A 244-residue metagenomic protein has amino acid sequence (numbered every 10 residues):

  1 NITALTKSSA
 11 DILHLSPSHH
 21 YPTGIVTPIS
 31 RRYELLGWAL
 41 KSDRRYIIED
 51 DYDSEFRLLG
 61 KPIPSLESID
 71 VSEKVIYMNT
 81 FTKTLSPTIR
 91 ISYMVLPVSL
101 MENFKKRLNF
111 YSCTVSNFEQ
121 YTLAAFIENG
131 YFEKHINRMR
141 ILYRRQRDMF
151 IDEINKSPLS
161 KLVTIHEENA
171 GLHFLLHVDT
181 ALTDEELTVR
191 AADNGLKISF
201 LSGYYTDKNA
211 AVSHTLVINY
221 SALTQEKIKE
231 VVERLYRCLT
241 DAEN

Functional and structural regions predicted by a protein language model:
N1-L58: Active-site phosphate-binding strand-loop segment of PLP-dependent enzymes
T6, A181-L187, Q225-E230: Short, conserved charged micro-motifs
S68-N103: Active-site PLP attachment segment
M101-E119: Active-site C-terminal subdomain of aminotransferase-like
K105-L108, N129-I151: Structural signature of PLP-dependent enzymes
R140-I151, V163-H177, L187-V189: Conserved glycine-rich beta-strand-loop-beta hairpin in the small C-terminal domain of fold type I
D193, N209-N244: PLP-dependent enzyme catalytic core of the Aspartate aminotransferase-like
